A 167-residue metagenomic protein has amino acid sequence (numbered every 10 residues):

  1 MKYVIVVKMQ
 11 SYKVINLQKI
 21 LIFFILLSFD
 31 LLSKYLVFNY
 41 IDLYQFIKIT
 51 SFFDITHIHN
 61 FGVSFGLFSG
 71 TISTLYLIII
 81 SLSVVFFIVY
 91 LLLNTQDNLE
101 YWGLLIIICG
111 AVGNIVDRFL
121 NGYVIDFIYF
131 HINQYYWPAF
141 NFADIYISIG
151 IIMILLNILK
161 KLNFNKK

Functional and structural regions predicted by a protein language model:
K2-K167: Alpha-helical transmembrane bundles and membrane-interface segments of multipass inner-membrane proteins
